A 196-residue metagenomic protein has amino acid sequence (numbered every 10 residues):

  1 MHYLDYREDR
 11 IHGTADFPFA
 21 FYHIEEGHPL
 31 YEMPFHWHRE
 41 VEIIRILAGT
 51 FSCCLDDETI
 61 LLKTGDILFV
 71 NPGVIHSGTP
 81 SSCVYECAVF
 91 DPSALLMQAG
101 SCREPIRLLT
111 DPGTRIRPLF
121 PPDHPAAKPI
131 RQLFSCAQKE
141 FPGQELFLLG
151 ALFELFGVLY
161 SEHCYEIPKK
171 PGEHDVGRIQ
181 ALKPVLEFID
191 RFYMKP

Functional and structural regions predicted by a protein language model:
M1-K63, I67, P80-S82, C102-R107 (+1 more regions): Generic protein-terminus/edge-of-domain signal
H2-F21, I75-Q138, G157-E166: A hydrophobic/aromatic-rich effector-binding and dimerization subdomain of bacterial HTH-type transcriptional regulators
E40-E42, C136, E154: Acidic-residue sensor for enzyme active/binding pockets
S52, S77, F192: Detector for the N-terminal beta1/A-loop initiation region of ABC nucleotide-binding domains
L61, S77, F188: Conserved beta-strand positions that form and line the central face of beta-propeller blades
I67, G73-I75: Residue-level marker of beta-strand positions
T114-P122, Q138-P196: Short, Lys/Arg-enriched, Trp-marked, Pro/Gly-tolerant hinge/linker segments that flank
